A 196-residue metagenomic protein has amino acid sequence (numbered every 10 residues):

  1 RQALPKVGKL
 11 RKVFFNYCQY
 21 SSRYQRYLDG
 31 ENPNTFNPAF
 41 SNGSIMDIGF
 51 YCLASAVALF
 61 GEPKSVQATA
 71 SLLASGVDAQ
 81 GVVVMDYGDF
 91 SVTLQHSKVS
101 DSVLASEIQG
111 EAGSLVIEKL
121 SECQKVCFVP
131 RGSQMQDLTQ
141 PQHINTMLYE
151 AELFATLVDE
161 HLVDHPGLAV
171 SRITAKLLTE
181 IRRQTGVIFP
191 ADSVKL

Functional and structural regions predicted by a protein language model:
R1-K64: Predominantly a Rossmann-like dinucleotide-binding segment in NAD(P)-dependent oxidoreductases
C18-Y20, L120, P141-M147: Short coil/turn segments
I48, T146, V170: Soluble or luminal CAZymes and related metallo-dependent hydrolases
I48-C123, P141, E152-L162, V194-L196: Contiguous beta-strand/loop segments that form the cofactor/metal-binding neighborhood of enzyme cores
A112, P130-Q134: Solvent-exposed strand-loop boundary residues in beta-sheet-rich modules
L138-E152, P166: Active-site loop of classical SDR/Rossmann-like NAD(P)-dependent oxidoreductases, centered on the catalytic Tyr-X3-Lys
L153-L196: C-terminal helix-rich "cap/oligomerization" subdomain common to oxidoreductases
